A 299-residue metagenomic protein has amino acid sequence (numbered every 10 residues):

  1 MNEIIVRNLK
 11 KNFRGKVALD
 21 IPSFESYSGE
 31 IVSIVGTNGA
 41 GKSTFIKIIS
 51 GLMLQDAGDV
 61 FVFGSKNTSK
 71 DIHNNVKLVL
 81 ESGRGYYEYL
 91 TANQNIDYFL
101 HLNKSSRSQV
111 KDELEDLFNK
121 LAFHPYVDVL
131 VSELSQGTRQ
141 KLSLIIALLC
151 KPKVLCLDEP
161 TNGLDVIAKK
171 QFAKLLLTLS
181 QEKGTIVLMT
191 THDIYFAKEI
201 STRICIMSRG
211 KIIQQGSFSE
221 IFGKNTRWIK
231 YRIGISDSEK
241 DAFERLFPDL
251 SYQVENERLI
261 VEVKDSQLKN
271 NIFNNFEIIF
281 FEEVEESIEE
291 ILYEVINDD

Functional and structural regions predicted by a protein language model:
S50: Helix-to-loop junction immediately C-terminal to a conserved catalytic motif
G58-N74: Conserved ABC transporter NBD signature motif
D97, H101, Q109-Y126: Conserved ABC ATPase "signature" region
L130-L134: Conserved ABC ATPase signature
L155-E159: Catalytic Walker B motif of ABC-type/P-loop ATPase nucleotide-binding domains
L175-I260: ABC transporter nucleotide-binding domain
V263-D299: C-terminal coupling/interaction segments
